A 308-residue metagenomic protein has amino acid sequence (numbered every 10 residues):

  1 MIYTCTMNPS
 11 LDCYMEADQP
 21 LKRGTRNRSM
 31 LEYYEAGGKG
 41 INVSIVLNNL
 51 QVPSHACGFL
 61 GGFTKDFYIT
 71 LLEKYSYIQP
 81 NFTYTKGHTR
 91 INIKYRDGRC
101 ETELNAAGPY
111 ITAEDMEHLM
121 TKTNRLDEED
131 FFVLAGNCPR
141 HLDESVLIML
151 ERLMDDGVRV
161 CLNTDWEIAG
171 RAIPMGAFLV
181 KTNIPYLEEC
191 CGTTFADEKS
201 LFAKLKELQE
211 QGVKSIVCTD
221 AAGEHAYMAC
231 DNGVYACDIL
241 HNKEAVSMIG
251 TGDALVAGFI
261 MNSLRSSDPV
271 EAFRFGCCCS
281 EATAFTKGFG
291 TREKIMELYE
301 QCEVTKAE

Functional and structural regions predicted by a protein language model:
M1-R23: Positively charged, low-complexity intrinsically disordered leader regions
N27-H88: Substrate-binding N-lobe of the ribokinase-like
P53-F59, K206, N232-Y235, N262-G276: Phosphate-handling active-site elements
K94-F131: Conserved phosphate-binding/catalytic loop of the ribokinase/pfkB sugar-kinase fold
E117-M120, D143-E151, A196-F202, C237-H241: Charged helix-capping and loop-helix junction motifs
E129-H141: Short acidic, glycine-rich surface-loop motifs adjacent to enzyme active sites
I148-N232: Conserved phosphate/ATP/ADP-binding segment of small-molecule kinases
Q211, S215, D220, I239-C302: Conserved post-catalytic alpha-helical subdomain immediately downstream of the catalytic base and nucleotide-binding
